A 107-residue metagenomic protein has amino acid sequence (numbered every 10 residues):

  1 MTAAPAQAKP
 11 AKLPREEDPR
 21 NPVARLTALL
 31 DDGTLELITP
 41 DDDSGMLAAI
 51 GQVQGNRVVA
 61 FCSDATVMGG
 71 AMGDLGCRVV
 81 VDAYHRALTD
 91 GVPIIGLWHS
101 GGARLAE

Functional and structural regions predicted by a protein language model:
M1-E107: Terminal-region recognition feature
